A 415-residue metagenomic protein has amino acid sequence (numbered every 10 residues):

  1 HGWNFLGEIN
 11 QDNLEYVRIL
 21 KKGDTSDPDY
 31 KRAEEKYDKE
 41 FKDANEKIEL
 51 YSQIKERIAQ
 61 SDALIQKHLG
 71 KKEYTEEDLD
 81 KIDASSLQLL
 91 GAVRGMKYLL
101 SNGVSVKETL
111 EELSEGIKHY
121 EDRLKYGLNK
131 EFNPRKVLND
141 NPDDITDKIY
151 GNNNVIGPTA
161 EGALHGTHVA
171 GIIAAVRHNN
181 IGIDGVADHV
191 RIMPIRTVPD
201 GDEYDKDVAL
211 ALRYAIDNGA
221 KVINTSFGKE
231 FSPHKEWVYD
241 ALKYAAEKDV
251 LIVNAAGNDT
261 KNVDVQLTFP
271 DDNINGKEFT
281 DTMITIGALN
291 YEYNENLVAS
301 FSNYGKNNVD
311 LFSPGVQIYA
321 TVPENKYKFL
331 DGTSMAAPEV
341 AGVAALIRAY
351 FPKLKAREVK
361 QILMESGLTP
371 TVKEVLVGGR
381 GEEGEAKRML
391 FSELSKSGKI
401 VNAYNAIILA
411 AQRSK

Functional and structural regions predicted by a protein language model:
H1-Y204, E278-M283, Y304-N308, F351-I362: Subtilisin-like serine protease catalytic core
F5, N10-Q11, N179, V198-D202 (+6 more regions): Solvent-exposed loop/turn segments at secondary-structure junctions within structured extracellular/periplasmic domains
A160-A163, D184-A187, D202-N224, H234-N254 (+4 more regions): Mature extracellular/periplasmic domains of secretome proteins
E161-A170, G257-D259, Y327-V340: Gly/Ser-rich catalytic serine loop of serine hydrolases
A174-H178, R213-D217, K221, K243-E247 (+5 more regions): Sec-exported extracytoplasmic/periplasmic mature domains
R196, N224-G228, A255-A256, G287 (+1 more regions): A cross-family glycoside hydrolase active-site/sugar-binding cleft signature
I216-N218, V222-T225, E236, D281-T285 (+1 more regions): C-terminal subdomain of the subtilisin-like protease fold in secreted/lumenal serine endopeptidases
K248-V250, D271-A349, K353, R357 (+1 more regions): Extracellular S/T/G-rich loop segment that most often corresponds to the catalytic His/Ser-adjacent loop
